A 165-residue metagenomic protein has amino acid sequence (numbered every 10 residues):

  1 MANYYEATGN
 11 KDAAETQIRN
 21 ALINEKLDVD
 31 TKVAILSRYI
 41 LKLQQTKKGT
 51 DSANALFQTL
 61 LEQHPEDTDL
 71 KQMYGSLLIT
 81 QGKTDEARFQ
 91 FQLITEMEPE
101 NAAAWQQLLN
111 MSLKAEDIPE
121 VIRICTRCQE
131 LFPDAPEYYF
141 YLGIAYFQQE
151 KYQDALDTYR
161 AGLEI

Functional and structural regions predicted by a protein language model:
M1-I165: Alpha-solenoid helical repeat scaffolds
